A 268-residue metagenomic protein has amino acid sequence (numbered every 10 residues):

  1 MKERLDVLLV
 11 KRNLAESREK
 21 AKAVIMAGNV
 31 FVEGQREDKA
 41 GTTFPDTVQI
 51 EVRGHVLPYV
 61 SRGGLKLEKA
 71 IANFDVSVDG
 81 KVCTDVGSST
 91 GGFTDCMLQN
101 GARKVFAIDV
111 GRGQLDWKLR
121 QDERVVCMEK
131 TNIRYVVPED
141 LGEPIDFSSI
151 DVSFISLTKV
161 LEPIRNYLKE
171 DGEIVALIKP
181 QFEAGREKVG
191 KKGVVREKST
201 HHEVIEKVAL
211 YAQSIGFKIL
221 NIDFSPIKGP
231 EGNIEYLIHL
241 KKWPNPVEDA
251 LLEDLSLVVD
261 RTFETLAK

Functional and structural regions predicted by a protein language model:
M1-V48, V82-C83: A basic, amphipathic helix-loop patch mediating RNA/tRNA/ribosome contacts
V78-S89, M97: Conserved class I S-adenosyl-L-methionine
G91-G92, G113: Glycine-rich SAM-binding Motif I of class I
C96-K104: Conserved S-adenosyl-L-methionine
F106-K159: S-adenosyl-L-methionine
T158-V175: A short glycine-rich, Lys/Arg-flanked "PGG" loop and its adjoining helix->strand segment in the class I
P180-E197: Short, glycine-/aromatic-enriched active-site segment of Class I SAM-dependent methyltransferases
I234-K268: Flexible, glycine-/basic-rich loop-and-beta segments that form/coincide with the SAM-dependent methyltransferase
